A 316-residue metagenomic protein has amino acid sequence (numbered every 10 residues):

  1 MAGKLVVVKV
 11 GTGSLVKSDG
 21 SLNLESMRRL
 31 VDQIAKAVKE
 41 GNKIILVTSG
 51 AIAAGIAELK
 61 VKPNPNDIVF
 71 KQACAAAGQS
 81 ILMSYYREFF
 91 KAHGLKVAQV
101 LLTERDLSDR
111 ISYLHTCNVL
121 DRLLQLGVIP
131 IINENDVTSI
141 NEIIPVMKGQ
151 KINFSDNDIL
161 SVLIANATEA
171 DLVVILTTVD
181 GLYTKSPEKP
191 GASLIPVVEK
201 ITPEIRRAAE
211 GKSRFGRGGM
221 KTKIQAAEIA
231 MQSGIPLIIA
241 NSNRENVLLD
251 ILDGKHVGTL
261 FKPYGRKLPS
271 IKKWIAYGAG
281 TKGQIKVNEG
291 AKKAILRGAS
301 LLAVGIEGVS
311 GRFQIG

Functional and structural regions predicted by a protein language model:
M1-K96, V100-I315: C-terminal catalytic "cap/lid" subdomain
